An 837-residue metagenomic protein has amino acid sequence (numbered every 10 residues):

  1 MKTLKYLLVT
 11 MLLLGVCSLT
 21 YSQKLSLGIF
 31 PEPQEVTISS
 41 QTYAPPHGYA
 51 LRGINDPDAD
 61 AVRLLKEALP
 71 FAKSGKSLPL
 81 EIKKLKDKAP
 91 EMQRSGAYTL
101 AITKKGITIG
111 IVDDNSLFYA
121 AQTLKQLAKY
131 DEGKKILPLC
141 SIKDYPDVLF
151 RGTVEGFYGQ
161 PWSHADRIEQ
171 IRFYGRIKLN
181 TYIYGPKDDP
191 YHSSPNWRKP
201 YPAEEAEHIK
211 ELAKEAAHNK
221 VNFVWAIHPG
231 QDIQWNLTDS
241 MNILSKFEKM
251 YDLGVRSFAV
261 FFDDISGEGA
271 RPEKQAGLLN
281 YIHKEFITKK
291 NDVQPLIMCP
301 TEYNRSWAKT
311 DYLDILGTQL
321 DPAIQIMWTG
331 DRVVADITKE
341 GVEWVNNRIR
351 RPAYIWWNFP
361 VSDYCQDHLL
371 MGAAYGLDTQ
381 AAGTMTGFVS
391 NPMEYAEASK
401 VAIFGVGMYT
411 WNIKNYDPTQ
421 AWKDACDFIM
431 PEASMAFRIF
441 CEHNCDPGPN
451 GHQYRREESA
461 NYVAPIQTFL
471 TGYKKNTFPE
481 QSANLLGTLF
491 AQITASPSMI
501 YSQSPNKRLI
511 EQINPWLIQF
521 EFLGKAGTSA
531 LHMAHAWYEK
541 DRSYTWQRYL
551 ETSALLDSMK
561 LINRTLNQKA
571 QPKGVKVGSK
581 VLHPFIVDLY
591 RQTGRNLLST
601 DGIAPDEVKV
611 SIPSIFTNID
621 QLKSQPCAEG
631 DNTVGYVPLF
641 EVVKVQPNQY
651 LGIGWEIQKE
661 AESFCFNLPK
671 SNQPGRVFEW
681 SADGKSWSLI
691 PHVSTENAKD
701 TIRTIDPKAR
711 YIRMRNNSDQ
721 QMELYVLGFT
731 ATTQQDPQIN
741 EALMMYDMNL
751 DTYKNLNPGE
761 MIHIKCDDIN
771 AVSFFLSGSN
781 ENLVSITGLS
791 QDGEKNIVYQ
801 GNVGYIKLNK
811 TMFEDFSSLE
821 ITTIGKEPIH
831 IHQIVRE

Functional and structural regions predicted by a protein language model:
M1-S26: Bacterial Sec-dependent N-terminal signal peptides
S22-K104, G110-V112, G133-I142: Acidic, contiguous N-terminal accessory segments
I29-E32, T37-S39, Y281-W307, L313-V610 (+3 more regions): Substrate-binding groove of N-acetylhexosamine-processing glycoside hydrolases
A89-D239, K246, D252-R256, T288: Feature activates predominantly on carbohydrate-active enzymes
G159, Q170, D188-P190, I227-Q231 (+5 more regions): Active-site-proximal loop/turn and secondary-structure-junction residues that shape catalytic pockets, frequently
K246-P272, P295-Y303: Active-site groove signature of glycoside hydrolases
F585-R676, W680-A682, H692-P707, N716 (+4 more regions): Disordered, acidic Ser/Thr/Pro-rich linker "stalks" and the adjacent N-terminal cap of the next globular domain
T704-D719, T811-K826: Noncatalytic modules at the cell exterior or secretory-pathway interfaces, chiefly beta-strand-rich lectin/adhesion
